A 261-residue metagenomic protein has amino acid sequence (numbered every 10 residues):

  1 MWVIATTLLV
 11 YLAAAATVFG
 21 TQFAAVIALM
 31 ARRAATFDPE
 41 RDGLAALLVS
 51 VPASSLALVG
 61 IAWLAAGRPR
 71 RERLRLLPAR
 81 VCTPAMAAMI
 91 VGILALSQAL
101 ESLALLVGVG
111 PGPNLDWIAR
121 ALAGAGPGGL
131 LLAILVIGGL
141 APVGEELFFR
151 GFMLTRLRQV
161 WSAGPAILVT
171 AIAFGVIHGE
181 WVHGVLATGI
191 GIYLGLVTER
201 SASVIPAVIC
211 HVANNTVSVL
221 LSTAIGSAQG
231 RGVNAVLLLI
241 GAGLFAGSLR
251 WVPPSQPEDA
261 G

Functional and structural regions predicted by a protein language model:
M1-L76, V81-P84, V91, A95 (+1 more regions): N-terminal, membrane-interfacial amphipathic/helix-forming hydrophobic leader that caps and precedes the first
V18, T36, L106-V107, F148 (+2 more regions): Intrinsic disorder/low-structure terminal segments
V18-V26, E101, L105, L147-G151 (+1 more regions): Short helix-terminus and kink motifs of transmembrane alpha helices, predominantly at the cytoplasmic interface
M30-A45, R71-G144, T155, Q159 (+1 more regions): Juxtamembrane helix-loop-helix connectors linking adjacent transmembrane helices in multi-pass membrane enzymes
Q98, P127-G261: Transmembrane helix-loop-helix hairpins at the membrane interface of multi-pass integral membrane proteins
